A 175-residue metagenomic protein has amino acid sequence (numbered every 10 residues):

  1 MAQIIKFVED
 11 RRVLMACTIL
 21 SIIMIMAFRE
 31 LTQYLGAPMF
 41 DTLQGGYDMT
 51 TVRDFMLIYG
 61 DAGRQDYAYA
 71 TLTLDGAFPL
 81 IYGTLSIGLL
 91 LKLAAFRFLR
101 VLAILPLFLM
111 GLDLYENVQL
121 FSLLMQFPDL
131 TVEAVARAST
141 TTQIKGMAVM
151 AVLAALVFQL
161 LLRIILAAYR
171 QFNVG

Functional and structural regions predicted by a protein language model:
A2-Q3, I165-G175: Short, charged juxtamembrane terminal tails flanking transmembrane helices
A2-Y69, P128: Interfacial loop at the N-terminal end of multi-pass membrane proteins
F7-V8, L91-R100, A168-Y169: Membrane-interface helix-boundary motifs at transmembrane edges
R11-L14, F98-L105: Membrane-interfacial loop-to-transmembrane alpha-helix junctions, especially the N-terminal start
T32, I87-A94, F158-L166: Membrane-water interface at transmembrane helix exits
A70-L91: Hydrophobic alpha-helical transmembrane segments
P106-L112: Alpha-helical transmembrane segments of multi-pass membrane proteins
L112-I165: Alpha-helical transmembrane segments of multi-pass integral membrane proteins, characterized by long hydrophobic
